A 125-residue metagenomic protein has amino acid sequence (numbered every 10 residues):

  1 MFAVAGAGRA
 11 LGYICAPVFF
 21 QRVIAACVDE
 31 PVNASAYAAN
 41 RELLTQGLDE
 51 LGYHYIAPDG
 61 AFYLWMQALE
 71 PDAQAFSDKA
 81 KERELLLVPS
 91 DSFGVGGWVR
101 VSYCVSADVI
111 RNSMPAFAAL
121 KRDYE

Functional and structural regions predicted by a protein language model:
M1-E125: PLP-dependent class I/II
